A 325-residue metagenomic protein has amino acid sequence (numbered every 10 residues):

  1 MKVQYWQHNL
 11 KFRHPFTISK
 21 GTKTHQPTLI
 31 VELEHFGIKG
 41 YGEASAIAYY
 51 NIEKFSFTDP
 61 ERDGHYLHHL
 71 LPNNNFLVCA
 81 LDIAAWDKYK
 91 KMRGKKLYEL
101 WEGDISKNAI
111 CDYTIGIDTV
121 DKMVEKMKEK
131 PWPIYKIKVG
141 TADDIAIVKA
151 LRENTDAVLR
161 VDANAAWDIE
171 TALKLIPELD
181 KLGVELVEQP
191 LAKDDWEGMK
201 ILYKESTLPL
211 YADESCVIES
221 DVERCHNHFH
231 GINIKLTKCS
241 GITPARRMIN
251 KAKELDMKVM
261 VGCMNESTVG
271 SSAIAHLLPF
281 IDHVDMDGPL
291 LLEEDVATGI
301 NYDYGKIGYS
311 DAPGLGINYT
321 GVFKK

Functional and structural regions predicted by a protein language model:
M1-L159, N164-L173, D180-K181, V296-K325: N-terminal capping/lid subdomain adjacent to the active-site entrance of alpha/beta enzymes
Q4-L10, A85-K90, I134-I137, V184-L186 (+4 more regions): Short linear motifs at secondary-structure transitions and domain/linker junctions
D59-G64, D194-I201, E205-P209, C216-K306 (+1 more regions): Shared catalytic-loop signature of beta/alpha-barrel
L97-Y98, L186-P190, M260-M264: Flexible, glycine/charged-enriched surface loops at secondary-structure junctions
I105-C111, P131-P133, T155-A157, G183-E185 (+4 more regions): Short, well-ordered coil/turn segments that N-cap beta-strands
T114-G116, P133-A142, V158-A165, L182-D194 (+2 more regions): Catalytic beta/alpha-barrel core
M123, A172-L175, E197, E223-R224: Short, flexible segments with low predicted structural confidence
V148-T155, I176-D180, M199-K204, I249-K253: Surface-exposed amphipathic alpha-helices with a cationic face
